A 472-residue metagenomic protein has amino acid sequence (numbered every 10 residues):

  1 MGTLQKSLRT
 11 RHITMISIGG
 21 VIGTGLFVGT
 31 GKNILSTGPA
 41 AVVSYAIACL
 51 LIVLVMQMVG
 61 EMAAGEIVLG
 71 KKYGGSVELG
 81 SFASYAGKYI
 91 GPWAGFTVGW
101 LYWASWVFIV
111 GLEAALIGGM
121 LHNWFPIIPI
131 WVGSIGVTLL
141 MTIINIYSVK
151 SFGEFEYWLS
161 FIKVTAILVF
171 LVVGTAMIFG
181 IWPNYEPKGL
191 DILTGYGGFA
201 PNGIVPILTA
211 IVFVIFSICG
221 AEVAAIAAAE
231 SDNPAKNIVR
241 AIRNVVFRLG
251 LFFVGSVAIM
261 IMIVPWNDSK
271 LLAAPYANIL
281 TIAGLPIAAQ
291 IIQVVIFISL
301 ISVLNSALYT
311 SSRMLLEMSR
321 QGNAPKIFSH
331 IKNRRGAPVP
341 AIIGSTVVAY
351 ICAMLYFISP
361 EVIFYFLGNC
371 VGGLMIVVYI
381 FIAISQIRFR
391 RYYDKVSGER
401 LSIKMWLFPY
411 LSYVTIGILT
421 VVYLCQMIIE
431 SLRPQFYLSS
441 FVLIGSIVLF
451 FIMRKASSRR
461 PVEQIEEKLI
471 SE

Functional and structural regions predicted by a protein language model:
M1, S84-Y89, E113-S134, A166-V169 (+3 more regions): Helix-loop-helix connectors at the membrane interface of multi-pass transporters/channels
M1-V42, I52-G60, K71-G80, T194 (+3 more regions): Membrane-interface "cap" regions at the ends of multi-pass membrane proteins
G2-L4, V42, F125-P129, S160-V294: Helix-loop-helix junctions that connect adjacent transmembrane segments in multi-pass membrane transporters
L4-Q5, V28-G133, V137, V245-R248 (+2 more regions): Extracellular loop-to-transmembrane helix junctions
G80-G87, G91, N123, L193-G197 (+2 more regions): TM-loop-TM module centered on a large, flexible mid-protein loop between adjacent transmembrane helices in multi-pass
L101-A115, I218-S231, P286-K326, G368-G372 (+1 more regions): Membrane-helix boundary/coupling elements in multi-pass transport proteins
G118, W131-K188, I242-F247, G368 (+3 more regions): Membrane-interface loop-to-helix entry segments
W158-L159, I327-R335, I376-S431, L469-I470: C-terminal membrane-solvent junction of multi-pass transporters and transport-like membrane proteins
